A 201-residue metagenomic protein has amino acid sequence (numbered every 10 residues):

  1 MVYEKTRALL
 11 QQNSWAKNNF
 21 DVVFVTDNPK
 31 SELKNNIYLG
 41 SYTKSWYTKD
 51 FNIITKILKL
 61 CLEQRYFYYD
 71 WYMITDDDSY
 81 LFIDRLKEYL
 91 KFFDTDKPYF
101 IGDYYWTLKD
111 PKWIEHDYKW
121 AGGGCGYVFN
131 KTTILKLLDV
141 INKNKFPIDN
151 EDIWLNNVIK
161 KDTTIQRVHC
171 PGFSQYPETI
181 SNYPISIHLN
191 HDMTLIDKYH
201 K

Functional and structural regions predicted by a protein language model:
M1-E4: A conserved hydrophobic helix/loop-capping motif in glycosyltransferases and polysaccharide synthases
L10-V22: Short, acidic, metal-binding catalytic loop of nucleotide-sugar glycosyltransferases
S14, I57-L60, W71, Y89-F92 (+3 more regions): Alpha-helical recognition domains of nuclear gene-regulatory proteins
V25-D70, I74, Y80-D84, T107-K109: Active-site-proximal specificity loops/subdomain of glycosyltransferases
I54-T55, F82-D84, G122-D139: Conserved nucleotide-sugar donor-binding and metal-coordinating catalytic region shared by glycosyltransferases
W71, W113-V128, P147: A recurrent flexible, glycine/aromatic-enriched loop bordering the glycosyltransferase active site that acts as
L81-P111: Conserved donor-nucleotide/metal-binding helix-loop-beta segment in metal-dependent transferases, i.e., the alpha-helix
N144-K201: C-terminal catalytic/acceptor-binding lobe
